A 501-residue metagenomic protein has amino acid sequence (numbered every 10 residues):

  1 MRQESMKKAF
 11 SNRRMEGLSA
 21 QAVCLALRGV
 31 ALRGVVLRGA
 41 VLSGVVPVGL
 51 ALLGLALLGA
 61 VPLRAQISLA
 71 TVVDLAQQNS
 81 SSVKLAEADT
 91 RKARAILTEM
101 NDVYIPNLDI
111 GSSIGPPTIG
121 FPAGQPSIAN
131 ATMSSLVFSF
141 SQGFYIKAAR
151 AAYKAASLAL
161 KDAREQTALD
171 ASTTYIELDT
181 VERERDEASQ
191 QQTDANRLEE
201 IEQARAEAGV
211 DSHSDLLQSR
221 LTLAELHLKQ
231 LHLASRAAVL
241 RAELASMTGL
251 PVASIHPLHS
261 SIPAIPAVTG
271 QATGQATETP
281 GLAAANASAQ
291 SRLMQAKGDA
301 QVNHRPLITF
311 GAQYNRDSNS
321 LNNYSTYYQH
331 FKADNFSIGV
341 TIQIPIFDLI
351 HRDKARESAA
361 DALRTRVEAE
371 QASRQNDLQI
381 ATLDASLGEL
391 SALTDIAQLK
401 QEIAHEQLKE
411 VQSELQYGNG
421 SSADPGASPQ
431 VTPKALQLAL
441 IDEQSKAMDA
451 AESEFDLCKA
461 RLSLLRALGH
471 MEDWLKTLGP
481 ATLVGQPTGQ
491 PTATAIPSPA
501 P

Functional and structural regions predicted by a protein language model:
M1-G39: N-terminal secretory signal peptides that target proteins for export/translocation
K8, Q166-A283, L383-L390, E410 (+2 more regions): Periplasmic alpha-helical coiled-coil/stalk elements that build and connect Gram-negative outer-membrane
A26, A31, V36, A40-A60: Bacterial N-terminal signal peptides
V61-A65: Sec/Tat signal peptide C-region and signal peptidase I cleavage site
T71-F138, L250, G274-K354, L378 (+4 more regions): A small-residue-enriched
K84-A88, N101-I105, V137-R164, S214 (+9 more regions): Sec/SRP-type N-terminal targeting helices
Y417, S421-S428, D442-P501: Acidic, low-complexity, intrinsically disordered peripheral segments
